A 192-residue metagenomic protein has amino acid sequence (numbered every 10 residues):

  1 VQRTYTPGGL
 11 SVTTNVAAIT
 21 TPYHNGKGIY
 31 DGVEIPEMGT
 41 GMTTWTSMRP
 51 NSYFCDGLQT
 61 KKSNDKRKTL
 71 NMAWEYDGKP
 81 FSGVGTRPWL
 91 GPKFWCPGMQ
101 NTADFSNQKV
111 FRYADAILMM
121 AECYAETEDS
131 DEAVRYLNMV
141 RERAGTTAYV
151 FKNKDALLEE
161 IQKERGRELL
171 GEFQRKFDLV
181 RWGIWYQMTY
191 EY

Functional and structural regions predicted by a protein language model:
V1, D65, N107-V140, L158-E168 (+1 more regions): Extended, hydrophobic/aromatic-rich amphipathic alpha-helical segments that build helical scaffolds
V1-I117, E126, W182-Y192: Elongated scaffold/linker segments in the mid-to-C-terminal portions of large proteins
A133-Y192: C-terminal structured "cap/appendage" subdomains that terminate the fold
